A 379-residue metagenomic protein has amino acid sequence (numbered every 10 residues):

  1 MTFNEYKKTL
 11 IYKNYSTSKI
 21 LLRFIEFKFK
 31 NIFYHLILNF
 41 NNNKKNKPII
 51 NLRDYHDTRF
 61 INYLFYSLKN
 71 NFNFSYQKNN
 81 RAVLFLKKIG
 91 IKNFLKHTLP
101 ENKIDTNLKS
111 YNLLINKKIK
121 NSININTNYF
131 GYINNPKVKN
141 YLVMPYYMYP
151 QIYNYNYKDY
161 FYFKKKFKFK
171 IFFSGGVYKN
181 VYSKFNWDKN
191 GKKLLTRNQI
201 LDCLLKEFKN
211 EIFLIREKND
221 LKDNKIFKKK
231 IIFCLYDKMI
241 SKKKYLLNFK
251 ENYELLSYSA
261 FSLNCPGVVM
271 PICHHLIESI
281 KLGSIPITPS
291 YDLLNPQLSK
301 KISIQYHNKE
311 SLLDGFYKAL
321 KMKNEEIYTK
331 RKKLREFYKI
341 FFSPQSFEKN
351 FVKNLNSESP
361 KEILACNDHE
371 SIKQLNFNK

Functional and structural regions predicted by a protein language model:
T2-C273, T288-Q297, P344-Q345, E362 (+1 more regions): Nucleotide-sugar donor-binding catalytic core of glycosyltransferases
S257-S259, S279-S284: Conserved donor-binding/catalytic loop of nucleotide-activated donor transferases
Q297-K300, K353-L355: Charge-dense, low-complexity polyampholytic segments
K300-H307: A short acidic/histidine/glycine-rich donor-binding loop in glycosyltransferase catalytic cores
H307-E326: C-terminal "capping" alpha-helix adjacent to the active site of nucleotide-linked donor transferases in cell-envelope
L320-E370: A charged, aromatic-enriched C-terminal amphipathic alpha-helix characteristic of glycosyltransferases across folds
